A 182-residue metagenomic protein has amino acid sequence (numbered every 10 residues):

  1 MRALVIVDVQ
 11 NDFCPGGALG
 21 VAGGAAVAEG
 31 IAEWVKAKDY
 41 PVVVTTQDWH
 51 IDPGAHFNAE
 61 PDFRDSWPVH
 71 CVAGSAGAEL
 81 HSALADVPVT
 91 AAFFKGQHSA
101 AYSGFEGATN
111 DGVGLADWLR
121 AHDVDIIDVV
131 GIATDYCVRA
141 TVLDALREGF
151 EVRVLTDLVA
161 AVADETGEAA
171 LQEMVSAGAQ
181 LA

Functional and structural regions predicted by a protein language model:
M1-H98, F105, F150-E151, V162-A182: Active-site acidic carboxylates
V7, D48, I132-T134, D157: Cofactor-binding loop segments of dinucleotide-utilizing enzymes, especially the Rossmann-like FAD- and NAD(P)+-binding
W34, Y136-R147: Histidine-anchored nucleotide/phosphate-binding helix
V43-T45, V124-V130: Short glycine-rich phosphate-binding loop at a beta-alpha junction
Q97-H122: Alpha-helical scaffold elements lining the catalytic groove of polysaccharide deacetylases
Y102, Y136-A140, A161-D164: Short active-site-adjacent structural elements
D128-G131, F150-D164: A short glycine-rich beta-strand->turn/loop micro-motif centered on a GG-aromatic cluster
